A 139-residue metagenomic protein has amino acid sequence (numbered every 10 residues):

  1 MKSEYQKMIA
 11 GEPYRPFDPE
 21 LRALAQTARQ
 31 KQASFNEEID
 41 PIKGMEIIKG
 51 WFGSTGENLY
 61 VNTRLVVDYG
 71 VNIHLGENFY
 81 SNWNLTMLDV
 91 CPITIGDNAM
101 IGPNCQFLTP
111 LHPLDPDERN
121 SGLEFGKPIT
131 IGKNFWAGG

Functional and structural regions predicted by a protein language model:
M1-N58: Terminal amphipathic alpha-helical/low-complexity segments used for targeting or macromolecular assembly
M8, G53-T55, L59, V67 (+2 more regions): Hydrophobic beta-strand core residues of beta-sandwich domains
L65-L75, Y80-G139: Flexible, glycine/small-residue-enriched loop-and-beta-strand segment within the central core of proteins
